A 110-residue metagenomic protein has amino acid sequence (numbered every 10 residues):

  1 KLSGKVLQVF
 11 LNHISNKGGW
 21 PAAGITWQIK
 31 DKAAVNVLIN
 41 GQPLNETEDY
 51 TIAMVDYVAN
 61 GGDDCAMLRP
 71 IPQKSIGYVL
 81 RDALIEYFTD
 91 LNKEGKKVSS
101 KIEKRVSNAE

Functional and structural regions predicted by a protein language model:
K1-E110: Feature captures C-terminal
